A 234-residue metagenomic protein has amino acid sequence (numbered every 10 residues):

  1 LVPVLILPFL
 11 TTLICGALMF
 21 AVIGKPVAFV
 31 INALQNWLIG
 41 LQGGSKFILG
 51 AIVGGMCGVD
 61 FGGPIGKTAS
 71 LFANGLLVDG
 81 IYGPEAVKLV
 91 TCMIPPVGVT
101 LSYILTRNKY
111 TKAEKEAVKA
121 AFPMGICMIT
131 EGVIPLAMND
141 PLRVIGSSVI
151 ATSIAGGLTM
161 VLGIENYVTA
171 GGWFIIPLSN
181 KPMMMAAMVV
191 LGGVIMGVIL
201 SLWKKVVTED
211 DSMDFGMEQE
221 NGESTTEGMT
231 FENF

Functional and structural regions predicted by a protein language model:
L1-G222, T226-N233: Pore-lining transmembrane helices
